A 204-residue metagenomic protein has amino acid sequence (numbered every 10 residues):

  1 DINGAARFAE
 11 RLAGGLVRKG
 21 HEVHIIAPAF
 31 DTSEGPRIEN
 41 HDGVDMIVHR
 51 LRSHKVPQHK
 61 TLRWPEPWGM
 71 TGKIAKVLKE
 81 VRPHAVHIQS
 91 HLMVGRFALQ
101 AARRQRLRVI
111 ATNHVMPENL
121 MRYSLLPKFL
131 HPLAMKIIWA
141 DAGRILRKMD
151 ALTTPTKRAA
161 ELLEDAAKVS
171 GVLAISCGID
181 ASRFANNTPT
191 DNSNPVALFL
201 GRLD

Functional and structural regions predicted by a protein language model:
D1-R52: N-terminal subdomain of nucleotide-sugar transferases
A29, R158, G178: Carbohydrate-associated surface elements
K55-H59, A111-A140: Acceptor-binding helix/loop patch of EC 2.4 sugar-transfer enzymes, predominantly nucleotide-sugar-dependent
I74-G95, L99, Q105-I110: Short N-terminal targeting/anchoring amphipathic segment
A85, A102-Y123, T153: Active-site proximal beta-strand in glycosyltransferases
R104, M116-P117, P132-A151, A166: Membrane-proximal helix-turn-helix segments that form the acceptor-binding/catalytic region of lipid-linked
T153, P189-D204: Conserved donor-binding/catalytic core segment of Leloir-type glycosyltransferases
S176-A185: Short beta-strand->alpha-helix junction loop in the catalytic core of nucleotide-activated group-transfer enzymes
